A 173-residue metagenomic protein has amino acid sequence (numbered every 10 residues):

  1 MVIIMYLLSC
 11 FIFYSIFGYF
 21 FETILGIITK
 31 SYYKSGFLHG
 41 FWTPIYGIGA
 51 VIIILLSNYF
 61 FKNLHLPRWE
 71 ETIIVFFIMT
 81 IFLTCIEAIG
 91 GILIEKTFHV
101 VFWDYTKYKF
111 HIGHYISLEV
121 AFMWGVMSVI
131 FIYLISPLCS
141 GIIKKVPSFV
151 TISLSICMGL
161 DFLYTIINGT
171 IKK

Functional and structural regions predicted by a protein language model:
M1-K173: Aromatic-rich, lipid-facing transmembrane alpha helices and their immediate juxtamembrane interface loops in integral
